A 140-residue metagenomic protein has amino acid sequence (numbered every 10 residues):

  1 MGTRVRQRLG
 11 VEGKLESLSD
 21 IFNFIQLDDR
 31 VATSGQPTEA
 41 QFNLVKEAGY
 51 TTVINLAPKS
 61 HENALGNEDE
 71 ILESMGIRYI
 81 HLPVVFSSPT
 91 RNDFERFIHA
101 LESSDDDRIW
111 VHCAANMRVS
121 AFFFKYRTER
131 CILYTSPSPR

Functional and structural regions predicted by a protein language model:
M1, A64-N67, I132-L133: Alpha-helix capping and helix-coil boundary motifs
M1-A48, I54-N55: Cys-based phosphatase fold recognition centered on the PTP superfamily
D29, A115, P137: Single, functionally critical "micro-switch" positions that shape active/binding sites and transmembrane helices
A32-D105: Cysteine-based protein phosphatase catalytic domain of the PTP/DSP
G35, H112-C113, T135: Active-site-adjacent beta-strand anchor residues
F86, V119-S120, S136: Short histidine
F97-C131: Catalytic cysteine-centered active loop of the rhodanese-like fold, especially the PTP/DSP P-loop
Y134-R140: Conserved small/polar residues in nucleotide/adenosyl-binding loops
